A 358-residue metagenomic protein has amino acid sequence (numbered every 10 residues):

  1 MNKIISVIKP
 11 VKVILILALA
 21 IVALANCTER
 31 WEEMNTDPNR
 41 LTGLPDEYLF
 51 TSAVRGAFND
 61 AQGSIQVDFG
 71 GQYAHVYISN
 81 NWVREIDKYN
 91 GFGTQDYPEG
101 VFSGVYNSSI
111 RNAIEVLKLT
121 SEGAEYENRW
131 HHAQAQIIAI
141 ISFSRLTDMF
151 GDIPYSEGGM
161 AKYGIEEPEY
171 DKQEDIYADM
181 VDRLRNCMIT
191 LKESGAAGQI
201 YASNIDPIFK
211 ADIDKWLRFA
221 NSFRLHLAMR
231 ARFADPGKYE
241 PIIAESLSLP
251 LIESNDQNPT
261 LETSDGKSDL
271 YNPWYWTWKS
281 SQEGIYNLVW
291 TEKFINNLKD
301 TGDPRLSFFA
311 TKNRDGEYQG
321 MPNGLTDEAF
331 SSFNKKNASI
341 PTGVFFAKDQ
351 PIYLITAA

Functional and structural regions predicted by a protein language model:
N2-I14: Bacterial N-terminal signal peptides that target proteins for export
C27-R84, K88, Q95-G100, G104-N107 (+3 more regions): Membrane-proximal, proline-rich intrinsically disordered regions
N81-S156, M160-Q199: Conserved, well-structured interaction surfaces
Y239-A358: Hydrophobic-face positions in mid-chain alpha helices that act as interaction patches
